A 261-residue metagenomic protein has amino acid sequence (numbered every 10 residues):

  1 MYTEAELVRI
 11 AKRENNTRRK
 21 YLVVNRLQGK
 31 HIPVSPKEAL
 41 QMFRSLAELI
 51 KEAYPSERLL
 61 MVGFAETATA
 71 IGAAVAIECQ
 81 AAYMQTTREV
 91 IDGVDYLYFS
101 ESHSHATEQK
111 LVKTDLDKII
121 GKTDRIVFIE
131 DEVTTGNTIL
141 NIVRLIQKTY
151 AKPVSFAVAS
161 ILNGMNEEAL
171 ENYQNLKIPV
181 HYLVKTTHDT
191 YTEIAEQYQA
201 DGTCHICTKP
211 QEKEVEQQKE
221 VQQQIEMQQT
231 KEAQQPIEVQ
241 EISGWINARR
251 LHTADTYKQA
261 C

Functional and structural regions predicted by a protein language model:
M1-C261: PRPP-associated nucleotide enzymes
